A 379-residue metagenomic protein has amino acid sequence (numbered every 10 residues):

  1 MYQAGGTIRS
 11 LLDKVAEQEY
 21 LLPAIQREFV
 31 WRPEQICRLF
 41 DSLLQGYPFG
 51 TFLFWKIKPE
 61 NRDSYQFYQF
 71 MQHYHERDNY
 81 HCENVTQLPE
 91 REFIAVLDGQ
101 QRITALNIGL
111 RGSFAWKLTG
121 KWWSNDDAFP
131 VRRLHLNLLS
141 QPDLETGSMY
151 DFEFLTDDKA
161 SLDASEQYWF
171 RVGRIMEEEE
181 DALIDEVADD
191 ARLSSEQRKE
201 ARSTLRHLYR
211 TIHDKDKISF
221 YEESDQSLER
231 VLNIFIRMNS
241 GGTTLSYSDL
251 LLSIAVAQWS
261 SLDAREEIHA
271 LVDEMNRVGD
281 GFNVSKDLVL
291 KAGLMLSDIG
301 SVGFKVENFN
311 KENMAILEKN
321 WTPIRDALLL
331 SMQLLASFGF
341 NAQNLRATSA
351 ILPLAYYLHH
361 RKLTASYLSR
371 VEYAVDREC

Functional and structural regions predicted by a protein language model:
Y2-P33, C37-G300, A342-L345, R377: Basic- and aromatic-enriched surface patches that contact anionic nucleotides/nucleic acids
L251, V278-C379: A cross-family structural signal marking well-folded subdomains
